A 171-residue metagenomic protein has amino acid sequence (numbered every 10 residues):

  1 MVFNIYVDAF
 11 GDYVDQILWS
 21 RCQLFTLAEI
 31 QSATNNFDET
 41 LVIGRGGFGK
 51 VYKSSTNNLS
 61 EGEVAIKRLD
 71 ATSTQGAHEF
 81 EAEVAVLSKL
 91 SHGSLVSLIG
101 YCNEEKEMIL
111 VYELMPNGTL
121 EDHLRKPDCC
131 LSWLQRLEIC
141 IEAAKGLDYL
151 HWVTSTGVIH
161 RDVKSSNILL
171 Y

Functional and structural regions predicted by a protein language model:
M1-Y171: Conserved eukaryotic protein kinase-like
